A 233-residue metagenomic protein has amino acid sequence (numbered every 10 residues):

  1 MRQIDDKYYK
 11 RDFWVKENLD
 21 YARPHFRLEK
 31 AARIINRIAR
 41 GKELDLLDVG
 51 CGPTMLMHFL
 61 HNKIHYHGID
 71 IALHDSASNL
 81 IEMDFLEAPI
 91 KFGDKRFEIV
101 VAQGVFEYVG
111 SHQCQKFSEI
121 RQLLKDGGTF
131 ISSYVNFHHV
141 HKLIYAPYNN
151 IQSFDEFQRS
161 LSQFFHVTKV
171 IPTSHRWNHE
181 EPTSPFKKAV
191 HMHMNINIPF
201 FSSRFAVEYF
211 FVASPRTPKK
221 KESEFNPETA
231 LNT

Functional and structural regions predicted by a protein language model:
M1-K95, Q103, F117, K219-T233: Conserved N-terminal segment of class I S-adenosyl-L-methionine
E87, F106-Y108, F137-H139: Active-site micro-motifs of SAM-dependent methyltransferase domains
I99-H112: A short SAM/SAH-binding and catalytic strip from SAM-dependent methyltransferases
C114-D126: A short glycine-rich, Lys/Arg-flanked "PGG" loop and its adjoining helix->strand segment in the class I
G127-Y134: Conserved beta-strand signature within the Rossmann-like core of class I S-adenosyl-L-methionine
I131, K169-T233: A C-terminal cap/extension of S-adenosyl-L-methionine-dependent methyltransferases that defines the acceptor-substrate
V140-E156: Acceptor-substrate binding/catalytic loop of class I
Y145, S160-R176: Substrate-binding/catalytic lobe of Class I Rossmann-like enzymes that use SAM or dcSAM, i.e., the mid-to-C-terminal
